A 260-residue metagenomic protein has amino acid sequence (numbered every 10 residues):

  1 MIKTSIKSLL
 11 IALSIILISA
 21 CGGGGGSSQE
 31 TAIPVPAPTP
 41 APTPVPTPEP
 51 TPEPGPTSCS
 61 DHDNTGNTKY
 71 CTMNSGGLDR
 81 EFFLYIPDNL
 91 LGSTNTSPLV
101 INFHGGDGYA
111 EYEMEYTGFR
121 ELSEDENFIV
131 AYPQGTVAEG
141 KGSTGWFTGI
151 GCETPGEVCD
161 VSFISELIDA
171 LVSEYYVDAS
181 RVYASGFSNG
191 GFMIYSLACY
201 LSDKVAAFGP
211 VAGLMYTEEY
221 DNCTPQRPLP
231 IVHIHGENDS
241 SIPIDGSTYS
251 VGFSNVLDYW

Functional and structural regions predicted by a protein language model:
M1-L10: Bacterial N-terminal signal peptides that target proteins for export
L10-S19: Bacterial N-terminal signal peptides
C21-L99, Y112, D125, G156 (+4 more regions): A domain-start/cap signature at the N-terminus of enzymes
T72-Y183, F192-S196, Y200, E219-N222: Serine-hydrolase catalytic machinery in alpha/beta-hydrolase-like enzymes
F103-G105, S188, I234: Conserved beta-strand->loop/alpha-helix structural units within folded catalytic cores of enzymes with alpha/beta
A206-W260: The feature captures the conserved acid-bearing segment of alpha/beta-hydrolase catalytic domains
